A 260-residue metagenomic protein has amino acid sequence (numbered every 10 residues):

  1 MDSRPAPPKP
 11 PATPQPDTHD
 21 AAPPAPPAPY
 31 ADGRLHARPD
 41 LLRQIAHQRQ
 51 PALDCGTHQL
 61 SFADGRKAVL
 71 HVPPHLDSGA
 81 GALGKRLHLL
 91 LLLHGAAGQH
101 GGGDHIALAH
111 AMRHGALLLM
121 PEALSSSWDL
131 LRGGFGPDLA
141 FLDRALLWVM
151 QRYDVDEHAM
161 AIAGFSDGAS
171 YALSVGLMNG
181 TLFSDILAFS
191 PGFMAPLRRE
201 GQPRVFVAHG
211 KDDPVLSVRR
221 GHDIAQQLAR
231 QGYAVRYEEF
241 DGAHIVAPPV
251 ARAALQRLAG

Functional and structural regions predicted by a protein language model:
M1-L87, D167, H222-Q226, R230 (+3 more regions): A domain-start/cap signature at the N-terminus of enzymes
P10, A25-Y30, H36, Q50-A52 (+3 more regions): Serine-hydrolase catalytic machinery in alpha/beta-hydrolase-like enzymes
G101-L108, A145, F189-R198, R219 (+1 more regions): Alpha-helical scaffolding within the catalytic cores of extracellular/periplasmic polymer-degrading hydrolases
S125, E238-V246: Histidine-bearing beta->alpha loop at or near hydrolase active sites
H158-Q202: Primarily recognizes the serine-hydrolase "nucleophile elbow" in alpha/beta-hydrolase and SGNH/GDSL folds
E200-V205, Q231-Y233: Short, proline-enriched alpha-helix->beta-strand connector loops that line the catalytic pocket of alpha/beta-hydrolase
F206-H209, D213: Short beta-strand/loop motif that positions the catalytic acidic residue of the alpha/beta-hydrolase fold
P214-R220, A247: Conserved alpha/beta-hydrolase "acid-adjacent" motif
